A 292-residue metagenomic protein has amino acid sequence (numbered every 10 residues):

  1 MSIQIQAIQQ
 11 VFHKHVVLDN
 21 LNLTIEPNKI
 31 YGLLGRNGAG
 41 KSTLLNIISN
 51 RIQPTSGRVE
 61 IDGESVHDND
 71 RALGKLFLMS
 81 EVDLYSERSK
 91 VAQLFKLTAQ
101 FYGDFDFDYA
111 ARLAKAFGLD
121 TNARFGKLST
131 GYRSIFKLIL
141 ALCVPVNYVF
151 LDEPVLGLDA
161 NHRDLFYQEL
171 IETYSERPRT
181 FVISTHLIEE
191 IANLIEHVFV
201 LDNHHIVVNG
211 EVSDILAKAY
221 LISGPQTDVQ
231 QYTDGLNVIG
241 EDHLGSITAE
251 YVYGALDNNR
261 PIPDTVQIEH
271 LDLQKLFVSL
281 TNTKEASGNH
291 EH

Functional and structural regions predicted by a protein language model:
I3, L18-N20: Conserved structural motif at the start of ABC-family nucleotide-binding domains
Y31-R36: The feature captures the beta-strand-to-loop junction immediately N-terminal to the Walker
S49: Helix-to-loop junction immediately C-terminal to a conserved catalytic motif
G57-D68: Conserved ABC transporter NBD signature motif
R71, S80-K137: ABC-family P-loop ATPase nucleotide-binding domains
V149-E153, L158: Catalytic Walker B motif of ABC-type/P-loop ATPase nucleotide-binding domains
G240, L244-H292: C-terminal coupling/interaction segments
